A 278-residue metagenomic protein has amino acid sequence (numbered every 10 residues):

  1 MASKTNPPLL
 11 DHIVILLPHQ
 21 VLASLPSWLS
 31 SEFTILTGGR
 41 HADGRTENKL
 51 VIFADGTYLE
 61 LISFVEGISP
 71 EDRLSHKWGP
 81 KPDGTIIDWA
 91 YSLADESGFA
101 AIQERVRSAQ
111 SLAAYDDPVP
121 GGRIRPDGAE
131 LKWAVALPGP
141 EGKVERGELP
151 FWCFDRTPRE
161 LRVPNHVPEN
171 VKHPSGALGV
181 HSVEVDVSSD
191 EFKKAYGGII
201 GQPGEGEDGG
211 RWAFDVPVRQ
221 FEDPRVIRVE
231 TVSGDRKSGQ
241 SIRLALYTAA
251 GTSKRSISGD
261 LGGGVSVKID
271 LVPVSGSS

Functional and structural regions predicted by a protein language model:
A2-L10, I15-L36, T46, F53-S278: Glyoxalase I/VOC metalloenzyme domain signal
H41-G44: A short beta-turn/loop motif at secondary-structure boundaries
